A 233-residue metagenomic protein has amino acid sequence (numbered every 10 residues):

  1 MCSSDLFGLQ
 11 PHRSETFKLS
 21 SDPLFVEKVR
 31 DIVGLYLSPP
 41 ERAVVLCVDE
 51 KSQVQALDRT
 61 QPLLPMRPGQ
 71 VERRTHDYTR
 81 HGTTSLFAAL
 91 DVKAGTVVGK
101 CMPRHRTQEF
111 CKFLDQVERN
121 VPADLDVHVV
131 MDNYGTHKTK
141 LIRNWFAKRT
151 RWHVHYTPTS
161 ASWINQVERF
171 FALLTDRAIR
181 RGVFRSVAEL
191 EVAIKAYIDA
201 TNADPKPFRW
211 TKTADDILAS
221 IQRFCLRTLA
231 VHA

Functional and structural regions predicted by a protein language model:
M1-S3: Short, small-residue-biased leader/transition segments that mark boundaries at the very start of proteins
Q10-E27: Short Lys/Arg-enriched helix C-cap and helix-to-coil transition segments that create basic nucleic-acid-contact patches
V29-D115, S220-T228: Extended, low-complexity cationic-aromatic segments
D49-E50, A89, G95, V129-D132 (+2 more regions): Short, conserved catalytic/metal-binding motifs centered on acidic residues
R73-Y78, R149-Q166, G182-F184: RNase H-like polynucleotidyl transferase catalytic core
V97, V167-E189, A200-N202: Active-site proximal helix-loop segment of RNase H-like, two-metal nucleases, encompassing DDE(D)
L125-H137: Acidic/histidine-rich, metal-coordinating catalytic segments
E189-A233: C-terminal domain-tail junction helix/linker
